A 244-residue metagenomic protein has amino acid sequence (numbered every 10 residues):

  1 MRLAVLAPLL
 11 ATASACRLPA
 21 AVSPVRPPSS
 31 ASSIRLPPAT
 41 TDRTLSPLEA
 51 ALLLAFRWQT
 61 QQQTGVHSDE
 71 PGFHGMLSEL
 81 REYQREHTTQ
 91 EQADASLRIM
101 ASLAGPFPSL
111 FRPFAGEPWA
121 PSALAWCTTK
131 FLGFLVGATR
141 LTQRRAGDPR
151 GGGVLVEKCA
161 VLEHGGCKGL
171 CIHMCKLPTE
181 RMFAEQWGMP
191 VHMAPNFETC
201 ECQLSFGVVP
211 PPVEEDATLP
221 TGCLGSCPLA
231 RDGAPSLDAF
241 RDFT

Functional and structural regions predicted by a protein language model:
M1-P24: N-terminal chloroplast transit peptides
L6-L9, G147, P195: Sterically constrained small-residue positions within well-ordered secondary structures of folded domains
L18-L155, A160-H173, R181, H192-M193 (+1 more regions): N-terminal accessory segment detector
W187-V191: Low-complexity, intrinsically disordered Gly/Pro/Thr-rich segments
N196-G207: Beta-rich nucleic-acid/ligand-interaction surfaces
